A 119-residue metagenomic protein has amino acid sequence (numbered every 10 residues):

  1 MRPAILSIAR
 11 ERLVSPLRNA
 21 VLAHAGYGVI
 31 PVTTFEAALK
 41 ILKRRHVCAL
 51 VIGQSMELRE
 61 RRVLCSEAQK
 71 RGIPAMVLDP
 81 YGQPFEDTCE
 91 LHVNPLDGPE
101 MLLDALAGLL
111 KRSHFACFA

Functional and structural regions predicted by a protein language model:
R2-R12, R18-N19, L50: Conserved acidic segment of CheY-like receiver
A20-L22, I41, E67: Alpha-helical interaction/dimerization surfaces of two-component signaling modules
G26-T33: Short hydrophobic/Thr-rich beta-strand motif most characteristic of the beta2 strand and flanking loop of CheY-like
T33-A49: Acidic, metal-coordinating helix/loop segments flanking the phosphotransfer/catalytic sites of two-component signaling
T34-A38, E60, G98-M101: Short acidic active-site motifs
K43-R45, E67-I73: Conserved phosphotransfer cores of two-component systems
I52-K70, Y81: Conserved phosphotransfer microenvironments
P74-F118: Output/docking surface of receiver
